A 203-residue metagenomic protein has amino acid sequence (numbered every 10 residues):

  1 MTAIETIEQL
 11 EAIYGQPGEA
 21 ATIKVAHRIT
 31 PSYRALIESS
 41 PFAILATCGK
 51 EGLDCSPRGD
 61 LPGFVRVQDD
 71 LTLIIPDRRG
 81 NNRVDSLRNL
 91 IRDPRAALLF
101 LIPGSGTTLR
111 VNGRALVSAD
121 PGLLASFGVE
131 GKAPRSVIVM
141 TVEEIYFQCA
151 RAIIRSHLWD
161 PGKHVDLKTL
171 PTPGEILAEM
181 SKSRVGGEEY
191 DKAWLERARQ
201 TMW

Functional and structural regions predicted by a protein language model:
M1-W203: Binding-site signature for planar aromatic cofactors or substrates
